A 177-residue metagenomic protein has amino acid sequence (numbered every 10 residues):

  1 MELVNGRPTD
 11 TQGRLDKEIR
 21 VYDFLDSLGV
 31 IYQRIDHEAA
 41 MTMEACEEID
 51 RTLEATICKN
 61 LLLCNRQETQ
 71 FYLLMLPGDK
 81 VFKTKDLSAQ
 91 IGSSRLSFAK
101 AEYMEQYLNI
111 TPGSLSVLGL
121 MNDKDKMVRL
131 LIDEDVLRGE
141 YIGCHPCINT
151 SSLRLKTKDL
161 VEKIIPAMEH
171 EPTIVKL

Functional and structural regions predicted by a protein language model:
M1-L177: Extended, low-hydrophobicity, polar/charged segments
